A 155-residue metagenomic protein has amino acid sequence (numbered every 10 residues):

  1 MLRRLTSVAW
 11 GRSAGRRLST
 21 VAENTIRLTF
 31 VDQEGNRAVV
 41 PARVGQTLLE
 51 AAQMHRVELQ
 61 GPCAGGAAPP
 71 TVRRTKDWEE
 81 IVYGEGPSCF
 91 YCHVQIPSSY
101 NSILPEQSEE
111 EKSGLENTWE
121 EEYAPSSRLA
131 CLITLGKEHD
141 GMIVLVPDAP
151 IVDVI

Functional and structural regions predicted by a protein language model:
L2-R4, W10-I155: Signature of N-terminal electron-transfer/Fe-S-associated modules in redox systems
